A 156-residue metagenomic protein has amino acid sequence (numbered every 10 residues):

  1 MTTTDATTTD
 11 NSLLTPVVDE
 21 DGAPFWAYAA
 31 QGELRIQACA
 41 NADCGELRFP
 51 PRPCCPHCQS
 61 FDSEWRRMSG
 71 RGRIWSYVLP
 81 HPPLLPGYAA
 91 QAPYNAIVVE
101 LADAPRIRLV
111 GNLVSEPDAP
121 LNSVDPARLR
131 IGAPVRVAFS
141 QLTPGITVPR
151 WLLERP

Functional and structural regions predicted by a protein language model:
M1-I36, A42, T143: A broadly conserved sequence feature marking short terminus-proximal activation segments in nucleic acid-centric
G32-R35, A40, P51, M68-G70 (+1 more regions): Short metal-coordination and nucleic-acid-contact micro-motifs, chiefly zinc-binding Cys/His arrays
R35, P93-I97, T147-P149: Short beta-strand micro-motifs in enzyme catalytic cores
C39-A42, C55-C58: Short cysteine-rich clusters marking metal-coordination/redox-active sites
C44-F49, D62-E64: Short functional micro-motifs and their immediate structural scaffolds
E64-R73, L129-A133: Short coil-to-beta-strand transition motifs
W75-P126: Glycine-rich active-site loops that engage anionic ligands at enzyme catalytic sites
A104-R106, V110-P156: Well-ordered alpha/beta subsegment
